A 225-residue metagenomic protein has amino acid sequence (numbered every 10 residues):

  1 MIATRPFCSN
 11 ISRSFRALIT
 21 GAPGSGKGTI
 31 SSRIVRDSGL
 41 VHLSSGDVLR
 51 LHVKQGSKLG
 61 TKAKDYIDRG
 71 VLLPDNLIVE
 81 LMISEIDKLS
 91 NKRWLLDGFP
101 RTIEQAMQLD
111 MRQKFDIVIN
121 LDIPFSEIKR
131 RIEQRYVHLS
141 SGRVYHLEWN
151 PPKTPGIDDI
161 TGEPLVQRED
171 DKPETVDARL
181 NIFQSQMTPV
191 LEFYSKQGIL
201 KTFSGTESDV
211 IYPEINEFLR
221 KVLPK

Functional and structural regions predicted by a protein language model:
M1-K225: Glycine-rich phosphate-binding loop of ATP-dependent small-molecule kinases
